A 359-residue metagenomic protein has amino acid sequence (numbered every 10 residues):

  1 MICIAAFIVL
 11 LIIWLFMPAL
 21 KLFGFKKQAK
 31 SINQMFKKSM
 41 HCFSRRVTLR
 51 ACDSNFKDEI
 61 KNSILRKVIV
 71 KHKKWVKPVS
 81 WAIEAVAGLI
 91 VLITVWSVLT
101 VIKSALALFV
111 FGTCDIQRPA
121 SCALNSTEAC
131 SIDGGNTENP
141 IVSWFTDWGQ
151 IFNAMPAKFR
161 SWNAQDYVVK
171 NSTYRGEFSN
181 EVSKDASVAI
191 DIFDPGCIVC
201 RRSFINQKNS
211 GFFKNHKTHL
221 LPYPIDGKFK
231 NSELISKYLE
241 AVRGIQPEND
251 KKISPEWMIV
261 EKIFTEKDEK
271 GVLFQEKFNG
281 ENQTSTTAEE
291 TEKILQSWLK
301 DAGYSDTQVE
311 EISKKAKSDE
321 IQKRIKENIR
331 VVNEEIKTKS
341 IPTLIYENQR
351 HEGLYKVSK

Functional and structural regions predicted by a protein language model:
M1-F56, I64: Hydrophobic alpha-helical segments
L11-L15, G88-V98, E248, I259: Hydrophobic alpha-helical transmembrane segments of multipass integral membrane proteins
H41, E261-D268, K317, R330: Short amphipathic alpha-helical surface patches that mediate protein-protein
F43-V86: Cytosolic-side transmembrane helix boundary signature
V76-A105: Internal/C-terminal transmembrane anchor helices
V101-E233, K237, K317-K337, Y355-S358: Extracytoplasmic thiol/disulfide redox context detector
R201-K300, I336: Structural alpha/beta surface segment adjacent to cysteine/selenocysteine redox centers across thiol/disulfide enzymes
Q283-K359: C-terminal cap of thioredoxin/glutaredoxin-like
